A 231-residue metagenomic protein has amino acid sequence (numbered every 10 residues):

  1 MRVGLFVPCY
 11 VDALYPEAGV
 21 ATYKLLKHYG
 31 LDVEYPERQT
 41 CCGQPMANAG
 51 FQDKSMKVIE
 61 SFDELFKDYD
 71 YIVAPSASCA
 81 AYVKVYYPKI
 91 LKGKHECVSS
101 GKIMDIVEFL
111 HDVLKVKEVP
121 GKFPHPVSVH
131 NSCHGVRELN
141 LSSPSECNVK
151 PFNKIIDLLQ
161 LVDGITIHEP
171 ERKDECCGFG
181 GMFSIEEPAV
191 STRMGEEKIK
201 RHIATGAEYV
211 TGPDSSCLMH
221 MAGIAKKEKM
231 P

Functional and structural regions predicted by a protein language model:
M1-P231: Iron-sulfur cluster-binding electron-transfer modules in prokaryotic oxidoreductases
